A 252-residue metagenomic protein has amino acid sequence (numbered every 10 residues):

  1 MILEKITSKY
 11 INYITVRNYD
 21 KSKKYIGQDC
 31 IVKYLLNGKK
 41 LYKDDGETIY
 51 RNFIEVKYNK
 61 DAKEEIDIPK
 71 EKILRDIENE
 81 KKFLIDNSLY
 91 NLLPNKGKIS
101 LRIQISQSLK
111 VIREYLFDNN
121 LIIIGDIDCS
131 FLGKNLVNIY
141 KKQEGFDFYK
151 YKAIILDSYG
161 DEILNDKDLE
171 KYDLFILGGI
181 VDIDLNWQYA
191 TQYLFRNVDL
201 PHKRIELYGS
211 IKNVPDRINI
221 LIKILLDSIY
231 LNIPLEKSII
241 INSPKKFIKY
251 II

Functional and structural regions predicted by a protein language model:
M1-D67: Non-catalytic accessory regions outside enzyme or core folds
K60-L136: A structural/positional concept
L89-N91, V181, G209: A generic structural motif
S100-L109, E170-Y172, A190-N197: Short, solvent-exposed amphipathic alpha-helical segments in soluble enzyme and RNA/protein-processing domains
V111-N186: S-adenosyl-L-methionine/SAH cofactor-binding core of RNA-modifying enzymes
D166, N186-Y189, K212-D216: Short, charged, surface-exposed secondary-structure boundary motifs
L174, G178-Y193, V198-E206: Interaction modules related to DNA damage response and DNA replication/repair
Y193-I251: Structured adenosyl-cofactor binding patch, chiefly the S-adenosyl-L-methionine
